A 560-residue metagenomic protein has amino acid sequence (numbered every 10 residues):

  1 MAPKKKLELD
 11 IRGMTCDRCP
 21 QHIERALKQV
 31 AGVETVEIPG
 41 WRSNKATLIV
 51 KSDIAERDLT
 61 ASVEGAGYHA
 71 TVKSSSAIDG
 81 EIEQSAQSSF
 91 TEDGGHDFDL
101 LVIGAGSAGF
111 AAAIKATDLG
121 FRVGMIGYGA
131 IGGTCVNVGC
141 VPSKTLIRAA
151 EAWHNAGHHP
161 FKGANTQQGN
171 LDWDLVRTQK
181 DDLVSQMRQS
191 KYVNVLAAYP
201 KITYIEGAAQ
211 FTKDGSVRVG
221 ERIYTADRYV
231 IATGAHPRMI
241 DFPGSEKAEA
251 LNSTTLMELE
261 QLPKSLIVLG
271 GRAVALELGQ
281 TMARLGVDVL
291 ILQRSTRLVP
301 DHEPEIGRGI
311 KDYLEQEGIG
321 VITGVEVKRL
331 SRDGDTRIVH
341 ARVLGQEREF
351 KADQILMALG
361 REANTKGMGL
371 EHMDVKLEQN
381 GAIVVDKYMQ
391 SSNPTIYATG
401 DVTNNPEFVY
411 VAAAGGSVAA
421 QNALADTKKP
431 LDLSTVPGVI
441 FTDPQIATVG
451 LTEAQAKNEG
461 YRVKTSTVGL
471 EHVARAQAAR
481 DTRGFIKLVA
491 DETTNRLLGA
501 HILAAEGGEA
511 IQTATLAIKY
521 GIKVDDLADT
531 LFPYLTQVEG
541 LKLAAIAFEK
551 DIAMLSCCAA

Functional and structural regions predicted by a protein language model:
M1-L101: Flexible metal-binding regulatory segments at protein termini and peripheral loops
A86, C140, T233-D288, L292 (+4 more regions): Glycine-rich dinucleotide-binding loop and its adjacent helix/turn
S88, G95-F98, I114-F121, I126-L262 (+7 more regions): Glycine-rich flavin
T91-A108, L262-R272: Beta1/beta-strand and adjacent pyrophosphate-binding region of the FAD-binding site in flavoprotein oxidoreductases
L101-I103, A209, Y224-G234, V268-L269 (+4 more regions): Short hydrophobic core segments
I103-A108, A112, T117-G129, V141 (+5 more regions): Flexible, glycine-rich terminal cap/loop adjacent to redox cofactors in electron-transfer oxidoreductases
T166-Q167, I202-E206, Q210-R218, L285-K387 (+2 more regions): A Rossmann-like FAD-binding core segment of flavoenzymes
E246-P263, E349-A425, E509, T513 (+1 more regions): FAD-site-proximal beta/loop scaffold in flavoenzymes
